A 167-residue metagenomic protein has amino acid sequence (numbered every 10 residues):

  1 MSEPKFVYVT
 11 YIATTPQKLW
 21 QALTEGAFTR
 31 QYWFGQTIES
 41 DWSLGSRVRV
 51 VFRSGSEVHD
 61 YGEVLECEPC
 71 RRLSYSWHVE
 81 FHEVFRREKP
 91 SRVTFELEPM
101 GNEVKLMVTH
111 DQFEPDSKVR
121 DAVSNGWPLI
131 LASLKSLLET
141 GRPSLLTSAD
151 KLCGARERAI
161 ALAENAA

Functional and structural regions predicted by a protein language model:
M1-E39, A166-A167: Hydrophobic ligand-binding cavity/cleft-lining segments
S2, S54-V58, F85-K89: A generic structural micro-feature
V7-Y8, A27-Y61, R72, S148 (+1 more regions): Short beta-edge strand/loop motif at the mouth of beta-sheet-based domains
T10, Y61-E66, S91-E98: Hydrophobic/aromatic beta-strand elements that line small-molecule binding cavities or substrate pockets in beta-rich
P16-Q17, L65-R72, E96-K105: A short, structured loop/turn motif at beta-sheet edges
L19-W20, T29, V48, V64 (+4 more regions): Hydrophobic pocket/interface hotspot
H82-P128: Beta-strand/loop substructures that line and gate deep hydrophobic ligand-binding cavities in soluble
Q112-A167: A conserved amphipathic terminal alpha-helix motif
